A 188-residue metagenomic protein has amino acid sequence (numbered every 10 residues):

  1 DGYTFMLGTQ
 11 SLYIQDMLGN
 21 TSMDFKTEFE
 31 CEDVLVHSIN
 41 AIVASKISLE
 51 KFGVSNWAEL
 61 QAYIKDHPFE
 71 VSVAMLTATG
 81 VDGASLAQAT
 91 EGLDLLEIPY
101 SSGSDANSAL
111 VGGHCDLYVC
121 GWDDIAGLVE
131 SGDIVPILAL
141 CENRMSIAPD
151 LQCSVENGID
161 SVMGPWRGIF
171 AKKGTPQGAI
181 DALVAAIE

Functional and structural regions predicted by a protein language model:
D1-L7, H67-V71, L93, V111-C120 (+1 more regions): Alpha-to-beta junction loops
D1-T4, D16-D105, S154-I159, W166-E188: Hinge/capping helix and adjacent helix->loop/strand transition within the periplasmic-binding protein
Q10-S22, V81-E91, D116-D150: A ligand-binding cleft/hinge motif common to bilobed small-molecule-binding domains
D105-A106, D124: Short acidic active-site motifs
